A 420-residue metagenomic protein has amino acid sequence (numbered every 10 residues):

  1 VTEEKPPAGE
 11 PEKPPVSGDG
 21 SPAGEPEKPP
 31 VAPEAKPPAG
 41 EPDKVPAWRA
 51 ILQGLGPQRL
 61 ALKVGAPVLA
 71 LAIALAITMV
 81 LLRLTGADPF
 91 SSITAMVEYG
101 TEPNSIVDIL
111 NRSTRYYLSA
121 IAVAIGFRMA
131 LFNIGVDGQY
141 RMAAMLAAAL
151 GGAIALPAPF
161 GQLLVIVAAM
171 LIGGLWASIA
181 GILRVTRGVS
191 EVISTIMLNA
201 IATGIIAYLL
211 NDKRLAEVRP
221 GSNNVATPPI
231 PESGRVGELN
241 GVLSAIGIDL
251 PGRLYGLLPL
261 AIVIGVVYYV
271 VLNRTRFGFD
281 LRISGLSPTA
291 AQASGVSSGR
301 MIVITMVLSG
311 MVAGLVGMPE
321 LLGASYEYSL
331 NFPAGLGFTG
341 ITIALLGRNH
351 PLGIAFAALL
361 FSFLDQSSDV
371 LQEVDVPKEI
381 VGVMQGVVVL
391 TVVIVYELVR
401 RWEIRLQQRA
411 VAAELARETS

Functional and structural regions predicted by a protein language model:
T2-P6, P22-I73, M79-V80, L286 (+2 more regions): Cytosolic-side transmembrane-helix boundaries in multi-pass membrane proteins
E41-A120, P159-F160, L164, P251: Membrane-interfacial amphipathic/re-entrant helices at transmembrane-helix boundaries
G54-G65, F127-V136, P157-I166, M170-P231 (+3 more regions): Short loop segments and helix-boundary regions at transmembrane helix junctions of multi-pass inner-membrane proteins
V80-T85, S91, A95-I154, I166 (+5 more regions): Single transmembrane alpha-helix segments in multi-pass membrane proteins
Y99, P103-N104, T195, N199-R274 (+3 more regions): Transmembrane helix-bundle core of multi-pass membrane transporters and related energy-transducing complexes
E191-I193, R253-P259, N331-L336, E373-L390: Loop-to-transmembrane alpha-helix initiation sites
K213, G252, Y269-N273, G278 (+2 more regions): Inter-helical junctions in multi-pass inner-membrane proteins, predominant in energy-converting antiporter-like
V267-M306: Membrane-helix/interface signature in polytopic inner-membrane proteins
